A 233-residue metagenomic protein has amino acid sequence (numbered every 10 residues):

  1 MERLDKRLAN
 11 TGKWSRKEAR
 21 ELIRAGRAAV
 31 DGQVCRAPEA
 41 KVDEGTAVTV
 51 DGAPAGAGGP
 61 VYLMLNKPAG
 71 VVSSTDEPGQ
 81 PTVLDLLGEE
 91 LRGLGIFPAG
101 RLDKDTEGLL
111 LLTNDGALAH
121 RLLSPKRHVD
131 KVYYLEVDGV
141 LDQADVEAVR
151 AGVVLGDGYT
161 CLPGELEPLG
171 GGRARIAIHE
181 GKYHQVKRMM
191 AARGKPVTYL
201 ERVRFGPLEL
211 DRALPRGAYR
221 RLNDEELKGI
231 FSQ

Functional and structural regions predicted by a protein language model:
M1-Q233: Basic, flexible Lys/Arg- and Gly-enriched helix-loop patches that mediate nucleic-acid binding at interfaces with rRNA
